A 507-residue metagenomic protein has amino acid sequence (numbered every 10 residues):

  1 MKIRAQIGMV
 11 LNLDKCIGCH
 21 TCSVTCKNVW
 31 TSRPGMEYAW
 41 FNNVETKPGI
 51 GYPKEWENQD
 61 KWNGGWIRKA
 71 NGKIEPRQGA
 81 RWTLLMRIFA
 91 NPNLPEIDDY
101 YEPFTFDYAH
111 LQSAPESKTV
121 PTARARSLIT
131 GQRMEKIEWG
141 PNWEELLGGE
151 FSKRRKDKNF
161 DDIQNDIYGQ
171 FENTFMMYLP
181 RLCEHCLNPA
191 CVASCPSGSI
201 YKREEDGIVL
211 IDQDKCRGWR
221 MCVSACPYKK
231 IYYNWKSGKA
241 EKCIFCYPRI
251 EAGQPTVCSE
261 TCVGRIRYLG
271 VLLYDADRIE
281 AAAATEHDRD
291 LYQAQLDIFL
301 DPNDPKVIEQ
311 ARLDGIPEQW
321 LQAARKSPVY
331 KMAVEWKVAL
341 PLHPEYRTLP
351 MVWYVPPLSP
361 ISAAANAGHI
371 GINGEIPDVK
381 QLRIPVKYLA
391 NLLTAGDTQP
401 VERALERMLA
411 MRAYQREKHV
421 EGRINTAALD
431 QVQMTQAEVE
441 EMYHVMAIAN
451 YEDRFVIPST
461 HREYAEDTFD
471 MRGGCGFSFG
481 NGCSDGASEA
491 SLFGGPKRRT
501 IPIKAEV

Functional and structural regions predicted by a protein language model:
M1-V507: Non-ligating segments of multi-cofactor redox enzymes
